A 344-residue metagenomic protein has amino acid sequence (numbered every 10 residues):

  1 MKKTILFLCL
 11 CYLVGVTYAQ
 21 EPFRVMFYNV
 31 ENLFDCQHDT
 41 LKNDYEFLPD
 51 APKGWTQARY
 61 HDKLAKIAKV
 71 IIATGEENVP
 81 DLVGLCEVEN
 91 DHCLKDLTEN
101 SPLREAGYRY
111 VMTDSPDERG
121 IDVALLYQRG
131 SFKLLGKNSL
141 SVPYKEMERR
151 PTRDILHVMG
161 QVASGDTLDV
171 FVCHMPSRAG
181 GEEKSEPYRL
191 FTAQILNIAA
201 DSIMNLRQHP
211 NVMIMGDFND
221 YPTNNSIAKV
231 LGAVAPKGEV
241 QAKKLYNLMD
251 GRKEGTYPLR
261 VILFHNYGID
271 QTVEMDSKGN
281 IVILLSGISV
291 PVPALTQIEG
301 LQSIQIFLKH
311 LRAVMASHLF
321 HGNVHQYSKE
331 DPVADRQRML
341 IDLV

Functional and structural regions predicted by a protein language model:
M1-E21: Bacterial Sec-dependent N-terminal signal peptides
Y18-E105, V111-V123, Q194: N-terminal, active-site-proximal structural segment of metallo-dependent hydrolase catalytic domains
R24-F27, D81-C86, R109-M112, A124-Y127 (+7 more regions): Structural recognition of the beta-strand scaffold that forms the well-ordered cores of secreted hydrolase catalytic
E31, E89, P176, F218-Y221: Catalytic metal-binding/acid-base residues of hydrolase active sites
L41-D44, F171-S185: Active-site His/acidic residue clusters
A51-A58, V79-L85, M112-T113, Y144-K145 (+3 more regions): Second-shell loop/turn segments in exported
V88-T167, C173-M175: Structured beta-strand-rich core segments of catalytic domains in phosphoester-bond hydrolases
A200-V212, D220-V344: Metal-dependent phosphoester-hydrolase catalytic domains
